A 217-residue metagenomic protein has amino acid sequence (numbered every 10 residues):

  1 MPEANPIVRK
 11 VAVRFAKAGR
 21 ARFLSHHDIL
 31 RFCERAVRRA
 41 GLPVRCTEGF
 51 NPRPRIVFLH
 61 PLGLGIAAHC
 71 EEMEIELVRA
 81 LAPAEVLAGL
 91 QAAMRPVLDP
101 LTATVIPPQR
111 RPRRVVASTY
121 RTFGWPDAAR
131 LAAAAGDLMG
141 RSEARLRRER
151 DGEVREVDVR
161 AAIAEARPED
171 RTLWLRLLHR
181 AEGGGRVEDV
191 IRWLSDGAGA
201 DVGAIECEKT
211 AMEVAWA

Functional and structural regions predicted by a protein language model:
N5, G140-A217: Core RNA-modification/binding signature centered on pseudouridine synthases
R9, R14-A16, R20, L24-H26 (+2 more regions): Extended, well-folded interaction surfaces typified by the phenylalanyl-tRNA synthetase beta subunit core
F15-K17, I75-L81, T122-D127, L175-A181: Short beta-strand-to-loop capping motifs
R22-H27, V44, A80, A84-E85 (+1 more regions): Ordered, soluble secondary-structure elements with a strong preference for glycine-centered loop motifs and nearby
R45-V78, I106-P107: Short, charge-patterned binding micro-sites
H69-R121: Ordered, amphipathic secondary-structure segments that act as subunit-interaction surfaces in large macromolecular
P83-M94, L131-R141, D189-I191: Short amphipathic alpha-helices in soluble, non-transmembrane regions that often serve as interface/regulatory elements
R110-P126, A161-E165, E213-A217: Short, low-order "capping/linker" segments at domain edges
